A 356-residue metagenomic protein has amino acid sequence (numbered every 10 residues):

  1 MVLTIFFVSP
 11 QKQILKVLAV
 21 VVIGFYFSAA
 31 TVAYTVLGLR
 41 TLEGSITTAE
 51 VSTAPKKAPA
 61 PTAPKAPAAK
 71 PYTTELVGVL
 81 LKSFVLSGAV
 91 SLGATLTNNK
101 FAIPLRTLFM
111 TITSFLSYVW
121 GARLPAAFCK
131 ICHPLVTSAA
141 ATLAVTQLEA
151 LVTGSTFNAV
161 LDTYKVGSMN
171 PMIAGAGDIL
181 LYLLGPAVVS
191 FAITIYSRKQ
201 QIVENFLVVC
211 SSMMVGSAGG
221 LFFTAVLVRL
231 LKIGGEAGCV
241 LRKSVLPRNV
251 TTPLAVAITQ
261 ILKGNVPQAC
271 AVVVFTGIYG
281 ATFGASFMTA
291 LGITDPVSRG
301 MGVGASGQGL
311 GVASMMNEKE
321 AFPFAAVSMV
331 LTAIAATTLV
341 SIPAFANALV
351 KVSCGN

Functional and structural regions predicted by a protein language model:
M1-S9, I46-L76, L180-L183, C239-Y279 (+1 more regions): Alpha-helical membrane segments and immediately flanking helix-loop junctions that form or couple to the substrate/ion
M1-T4, K12-S28, T41, T48-P55 (+5 more regions): Helical membrane-embedded segments and adjacent short helical loop/helix-boundary regions of multi-pass membrane
V20-T31, G219-G220, T251, F275-G284 (+2 more regions): Membrane-embedded alpha-helical segments of transport systems, primarily multispan ion/solute transporters
A29-E43: Membrane-water interface at the C-terminal end of transmembrane alpha helices
R198, E236-G238, S286-P296: Membrane-embedded helical hairpins/re-entrant loop segments and their flanking transmembrane helices within multi-pass
L221-R242: Transmembrane alpha-helix/helix-exit interface in multi-pass inner-membrane proteins
L339-N356: Juxtamembrane boundary at the C-terminal end of a transmembrane helix
